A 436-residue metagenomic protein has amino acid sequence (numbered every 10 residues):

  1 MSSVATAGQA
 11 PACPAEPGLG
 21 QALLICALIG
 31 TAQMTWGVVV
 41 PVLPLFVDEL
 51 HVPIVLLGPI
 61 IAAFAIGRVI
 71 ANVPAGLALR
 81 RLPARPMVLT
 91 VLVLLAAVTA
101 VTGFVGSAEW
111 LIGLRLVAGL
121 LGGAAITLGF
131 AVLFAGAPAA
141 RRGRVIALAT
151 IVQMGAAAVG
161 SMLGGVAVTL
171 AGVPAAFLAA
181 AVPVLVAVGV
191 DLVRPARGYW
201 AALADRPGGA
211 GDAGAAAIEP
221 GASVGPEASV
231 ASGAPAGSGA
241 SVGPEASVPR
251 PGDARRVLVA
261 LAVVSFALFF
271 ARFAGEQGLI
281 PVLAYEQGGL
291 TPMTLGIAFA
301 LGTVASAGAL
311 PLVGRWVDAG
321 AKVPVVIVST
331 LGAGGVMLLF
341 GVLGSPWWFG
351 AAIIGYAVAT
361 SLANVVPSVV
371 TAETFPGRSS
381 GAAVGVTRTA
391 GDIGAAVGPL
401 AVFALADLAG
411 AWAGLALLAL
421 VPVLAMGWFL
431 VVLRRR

Functional and structural regions predicted by a protein language model:
V4-L19, A196-A262: Juxtamembrane intracellular "pre-TM" segments in multi-pass secondary transporters
V42-I54, G278-M293: Short amphipathic helix-loop junctions that connect adjacent transmembrane helices in Major Facilitator Superfamily/SLC
H51, P83, F104-E109, G289 (+1 more regions): Helix-breaking motifs and short loop linkers at transmembrane-helix boundaries and internal kinks in secondary membrane
A71-P83, A309-A321: Helix-to-loop junctions at the C-terminal end of transmembrane segments in multipass secondary transporters
P86-A100, A181, P324-L339: Structural signature of the two symmetry-related core transmembrane helices
E109-A118, W347-G355: Paired small-residue
L114-Q153: Cytoplasmic helix-loop-helix junction between adjacent transmembrane helices in 12-TM secondary transporters
V182-R206, A425-L433: C-terminal membrane-cytosol helix-exit motif in multi-pass small-molecule transporters
